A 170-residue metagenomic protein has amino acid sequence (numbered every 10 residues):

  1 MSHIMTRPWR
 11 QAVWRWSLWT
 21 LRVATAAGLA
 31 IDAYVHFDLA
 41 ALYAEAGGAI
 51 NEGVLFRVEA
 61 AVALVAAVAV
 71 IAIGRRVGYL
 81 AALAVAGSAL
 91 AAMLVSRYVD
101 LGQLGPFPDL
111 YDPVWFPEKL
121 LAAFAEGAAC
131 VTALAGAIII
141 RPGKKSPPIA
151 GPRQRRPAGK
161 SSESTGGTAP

Functional and structural regions predicted by a protein language model:
S2-P170: Membrane-interface extramembranous regions
